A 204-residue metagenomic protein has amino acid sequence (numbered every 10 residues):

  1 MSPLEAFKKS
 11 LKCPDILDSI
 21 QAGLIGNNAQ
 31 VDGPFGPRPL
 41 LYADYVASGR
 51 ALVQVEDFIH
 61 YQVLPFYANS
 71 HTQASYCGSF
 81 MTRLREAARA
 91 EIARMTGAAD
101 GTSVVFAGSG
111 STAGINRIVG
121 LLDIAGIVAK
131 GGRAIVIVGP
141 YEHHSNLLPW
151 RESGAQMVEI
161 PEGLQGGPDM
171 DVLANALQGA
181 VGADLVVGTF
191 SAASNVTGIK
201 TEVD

Functional and structural regions predicted by a protein language model:
M1-D204: Pyridoxal 5′-phosphate
